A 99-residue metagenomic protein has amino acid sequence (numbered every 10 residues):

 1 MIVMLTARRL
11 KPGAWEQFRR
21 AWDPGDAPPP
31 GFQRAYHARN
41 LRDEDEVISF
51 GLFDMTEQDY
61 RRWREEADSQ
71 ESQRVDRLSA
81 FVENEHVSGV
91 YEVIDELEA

Functional and structural regions predicted by a protein language model:
I2-R8, I48-F50: Active-site-flanking beta-strand signature of metal-NTP-handling nucleotidyl enzymes and homologous cyclase-like
M4, R19, Q33-Y36: Short structured motifs
A7-R19: Short, surface-exposed ligand-recognition loops at beta-strand->loop->(often short) alpha-helix junctions that present
L10, W22, R39, F53-D54: Short beta-strand segments enriched in hydrophobic/aromatic residues within well-folded beta-rich domains
P24-R34, L52-S88: An amphipathic, aromatic/His-enriched active-site/gating alpha helix that lines ligand/cofactor pockets
R34, D45-I48: Short, surface-exposed coil-to-beta transition loops
A38-E44: A short beta-turn/loop motif at secondary-structure boundaries
V87-A99: Short, low-order "capping/linker" segments at domain edges
